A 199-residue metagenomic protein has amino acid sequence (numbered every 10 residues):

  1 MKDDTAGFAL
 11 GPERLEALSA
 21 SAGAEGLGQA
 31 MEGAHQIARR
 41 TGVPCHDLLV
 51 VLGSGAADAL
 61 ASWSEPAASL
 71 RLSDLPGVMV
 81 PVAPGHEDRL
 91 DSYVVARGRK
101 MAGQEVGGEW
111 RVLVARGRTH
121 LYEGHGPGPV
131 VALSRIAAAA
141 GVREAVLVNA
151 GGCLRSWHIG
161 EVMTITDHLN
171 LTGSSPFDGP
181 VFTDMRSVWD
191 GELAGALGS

Functional and structural regions predicted by a protein language model:
M1-K2, S199: Accessible peptide chain termini
K2-M185: Metabolite-binding pocket within alpha/beta catalytic cores that recognizes anionic/polar moieties
S187-S199: Active-site rim beta-loop-alpha module in soluble metabolic enzymes
